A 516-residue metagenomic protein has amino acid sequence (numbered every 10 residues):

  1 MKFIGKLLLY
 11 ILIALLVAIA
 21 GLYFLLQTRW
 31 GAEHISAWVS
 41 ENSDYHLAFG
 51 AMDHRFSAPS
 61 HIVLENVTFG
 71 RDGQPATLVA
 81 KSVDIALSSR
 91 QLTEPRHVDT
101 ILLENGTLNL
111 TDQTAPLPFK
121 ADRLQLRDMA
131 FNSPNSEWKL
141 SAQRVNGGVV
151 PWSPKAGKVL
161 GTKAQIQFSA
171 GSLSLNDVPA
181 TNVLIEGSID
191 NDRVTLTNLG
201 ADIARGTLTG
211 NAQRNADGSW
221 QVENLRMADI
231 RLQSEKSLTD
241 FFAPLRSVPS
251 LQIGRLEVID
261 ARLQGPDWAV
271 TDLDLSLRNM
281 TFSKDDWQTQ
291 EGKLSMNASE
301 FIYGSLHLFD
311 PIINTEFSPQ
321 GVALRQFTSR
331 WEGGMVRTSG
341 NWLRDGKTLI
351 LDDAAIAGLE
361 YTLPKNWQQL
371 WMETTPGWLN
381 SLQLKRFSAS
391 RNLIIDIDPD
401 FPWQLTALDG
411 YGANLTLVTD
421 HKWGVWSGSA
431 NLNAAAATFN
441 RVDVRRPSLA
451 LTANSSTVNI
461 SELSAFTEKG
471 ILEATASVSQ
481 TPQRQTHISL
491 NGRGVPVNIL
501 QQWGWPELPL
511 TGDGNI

Functional and structural regions predicted by a protein language model:
M1-L16: N-terminal Sec-pathway targeting helices
I19-T114, W152-A156, L173-T181, L208-G210 (+5 more regions): Terminal hydrophobic membrane-targeting helix
H61, N66-T68, T107, R123-A130 (+6 more regions): Small-residue helix/turn framework positions
P75-L78, E137-K139, T207, V270 (+3 more regions): Short, mixed charged/polar active-site loops that provide acid/base catalysis or chelate metal/phosphate cofactors
L87-Q91, P151-S153, T281-K284, T416-T419: Outer-membrane beta-barrel proteins
T93-P95, A156, D286-Q288, K422-G424: Short loop/turn motifs that connect adjacent beta-strands in outer-membrane beta-barrel proteins
T107, Q113-N146: Non-cytosolic head/periplasmic domains of membrane-anchored proteins
N132-V145, Q264-F282, I395-T416: Short, solvent-exposed loop/hinge segments that bridge or flank secondary-structure elements
